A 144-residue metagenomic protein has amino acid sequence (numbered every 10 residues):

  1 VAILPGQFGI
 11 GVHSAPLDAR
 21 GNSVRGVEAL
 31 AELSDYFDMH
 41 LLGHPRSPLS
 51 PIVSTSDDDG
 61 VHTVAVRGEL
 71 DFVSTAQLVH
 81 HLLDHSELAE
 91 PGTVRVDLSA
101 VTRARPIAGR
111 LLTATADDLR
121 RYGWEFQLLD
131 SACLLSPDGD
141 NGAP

Functional and structural regions predicted by a protein language model:
V1-I52, D58: Structured C-terminal helix/loop/strand segments within mature extracytoplasmic catalytic/sensor domains
L4, G11-A15, R67, S99 (+1 more regions): Generic beta-strand/beta-sheet core signal
V53-S54, V73: Acidic, low-complexity/disordered tracts enriched in E/D and polar residues
G60-R67, V94: Short, aliphatic-rich beta-strand segments
E69-A143: Amphipathic alpha-helical interaction surfaces in cytosolic regulatory modules
